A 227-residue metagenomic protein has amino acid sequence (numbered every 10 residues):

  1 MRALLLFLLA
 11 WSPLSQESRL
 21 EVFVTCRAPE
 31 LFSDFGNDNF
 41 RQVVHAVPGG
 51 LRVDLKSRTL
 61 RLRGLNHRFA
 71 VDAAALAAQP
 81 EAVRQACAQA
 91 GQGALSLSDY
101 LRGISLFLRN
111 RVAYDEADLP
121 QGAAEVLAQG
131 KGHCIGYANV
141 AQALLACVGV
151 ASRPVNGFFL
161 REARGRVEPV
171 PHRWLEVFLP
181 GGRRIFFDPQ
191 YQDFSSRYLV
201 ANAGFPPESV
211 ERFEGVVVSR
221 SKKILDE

Functional and structural regions predicted by a protein language model:
M1-L6: Sec-dependent signal peptide recognition, specifically the positively charged N-region followed immediately by
L9-R61: Intrinsically disordered, low-complexity N-terminal segments that are enriched in acidic
G36-N39, N66-A73, P189-Q192: Short intrinsically disordered coil segments
N39-A46, S152-P154, S209-E227: Generic structural motif
V53-A75: N-terminal accessory/assembly segment that mediates macromolecular interactions
H67-G132, V140, P207, V217-E227: Secondary-structure boundary elements
N139-G215: Hydrophobic/aromatic-rich core segments of domains that either
